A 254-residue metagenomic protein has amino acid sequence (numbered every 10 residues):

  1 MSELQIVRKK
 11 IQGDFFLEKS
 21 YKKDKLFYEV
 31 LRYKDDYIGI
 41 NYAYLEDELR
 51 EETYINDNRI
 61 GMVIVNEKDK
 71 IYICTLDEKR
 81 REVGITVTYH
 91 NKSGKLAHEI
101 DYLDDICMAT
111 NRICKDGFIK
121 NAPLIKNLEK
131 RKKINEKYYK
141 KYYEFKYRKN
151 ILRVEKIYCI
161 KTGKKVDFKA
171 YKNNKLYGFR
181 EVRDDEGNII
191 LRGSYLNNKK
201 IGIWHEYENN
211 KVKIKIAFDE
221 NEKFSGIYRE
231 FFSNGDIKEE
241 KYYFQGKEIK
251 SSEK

Functional and structural regions predicted by a protein language model:
M1-K254: Glycine/tyrosine- and acidic-biased, solvent-exposed loop/turn segments at the edges of beta-strands
